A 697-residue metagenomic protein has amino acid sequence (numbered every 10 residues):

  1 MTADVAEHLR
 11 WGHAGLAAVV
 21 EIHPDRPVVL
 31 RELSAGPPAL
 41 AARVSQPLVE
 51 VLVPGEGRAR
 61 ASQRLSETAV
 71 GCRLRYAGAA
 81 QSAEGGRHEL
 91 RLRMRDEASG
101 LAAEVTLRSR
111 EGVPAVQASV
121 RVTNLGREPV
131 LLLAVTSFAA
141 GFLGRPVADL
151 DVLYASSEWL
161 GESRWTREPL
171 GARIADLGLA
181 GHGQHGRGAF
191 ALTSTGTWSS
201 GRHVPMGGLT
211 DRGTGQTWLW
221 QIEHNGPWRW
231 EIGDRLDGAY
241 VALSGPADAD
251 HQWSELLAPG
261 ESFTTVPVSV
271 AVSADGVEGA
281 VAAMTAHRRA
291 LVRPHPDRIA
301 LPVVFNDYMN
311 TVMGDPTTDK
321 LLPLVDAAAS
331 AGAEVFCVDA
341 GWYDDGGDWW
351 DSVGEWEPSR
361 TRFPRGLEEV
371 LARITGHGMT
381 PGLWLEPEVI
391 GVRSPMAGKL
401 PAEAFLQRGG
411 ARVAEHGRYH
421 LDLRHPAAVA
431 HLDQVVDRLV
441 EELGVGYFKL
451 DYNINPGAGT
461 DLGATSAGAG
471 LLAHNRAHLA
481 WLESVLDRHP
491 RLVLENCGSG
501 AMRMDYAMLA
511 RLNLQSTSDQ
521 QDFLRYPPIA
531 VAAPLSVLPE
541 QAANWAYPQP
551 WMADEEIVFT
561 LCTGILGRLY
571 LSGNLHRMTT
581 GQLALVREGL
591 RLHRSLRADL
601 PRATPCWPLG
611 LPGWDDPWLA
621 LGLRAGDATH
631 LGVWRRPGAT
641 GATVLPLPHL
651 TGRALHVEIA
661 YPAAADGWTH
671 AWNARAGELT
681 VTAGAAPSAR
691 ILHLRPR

Functional and structural regions predicted by a protein language model:
T2-G233, E658-H670: Polysaccharide-binding surfaces and accessory modules of carbohydrate-active proteins
G15, V120, G260, F305 (+7 more regions): Conserved, mostly hydrophobic/aromatic
V116-N124, L494, A628-R636: Short, well-ordered beta-strand segments enriched in hydrophobic/aromatic residues
M206, P612-G652, A689-I691: Carbohydrate-binding surface patches
E255-A274, P687-R695: Short Pro-Gly-centered flexible turn/kink motifs
P296, A300-Q434, Y447, G457: Aromatic-lined carbohydrate-binding/catalytic grooves of carbohydrate-active enzymes
P364-G366, G398-V558, L566-R568, S572-G573 (+1 more regions): Active-site neighborhood of glycoside hydrolase catalytic domains
W668-R697: C-terminal beta-strand-rich structural cap/linker in extracellular carbohydrate-active enzymes
